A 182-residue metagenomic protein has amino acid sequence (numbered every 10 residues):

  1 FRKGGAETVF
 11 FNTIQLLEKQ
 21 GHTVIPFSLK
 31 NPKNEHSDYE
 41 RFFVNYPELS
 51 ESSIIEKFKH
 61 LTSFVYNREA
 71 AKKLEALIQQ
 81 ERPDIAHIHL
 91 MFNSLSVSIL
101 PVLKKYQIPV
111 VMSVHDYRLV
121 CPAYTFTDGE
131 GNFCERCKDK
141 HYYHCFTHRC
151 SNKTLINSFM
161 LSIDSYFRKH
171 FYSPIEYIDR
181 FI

Functional and structural regions predicted by a protein language model:
F1, R68-A70, M91-S94: Short beta->alpha connector loops
F1-K33, Q79-E81, S96-I99, L103-P109 (+1 more regions): N-terminal subdomain of nucleotide-sugar transferases
E7, E35-R41, I99, P122-T127 (+2 more regions): Short aromatic-enriched loop/helix-cap "lid" or pocket-rim segments at secondary-structure transitions that line
K19-I85, H141-H148: A conserved catalytic-core segment of Leloir-type glycosyltransferases
L61-Y66, H87-L90, I156-I163: Short, flexible loop segments at the rims of nucleotide/cofactor-binding pockets, characterized by
E75-L95, P109-S113: Short N-terminal targeting/anchoring amphipathic segment
N93-S94, V114-Y124, D179: A short, histidine- and acid-enriched strand-loop-helix "catalytic/donor-clamping" loop that lines the nucleotide-sugar
K105, R118, F133-F181: Membrane-proximal helix-turn-helix segments that form the acceptor-binding/catalytic region of lipid-linked
